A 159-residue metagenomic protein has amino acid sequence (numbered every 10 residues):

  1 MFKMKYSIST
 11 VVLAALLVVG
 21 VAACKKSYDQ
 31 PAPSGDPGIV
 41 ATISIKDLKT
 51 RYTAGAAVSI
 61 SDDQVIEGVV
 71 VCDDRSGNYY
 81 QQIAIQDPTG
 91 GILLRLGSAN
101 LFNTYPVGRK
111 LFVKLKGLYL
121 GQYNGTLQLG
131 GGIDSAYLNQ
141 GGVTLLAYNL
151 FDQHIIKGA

Functional and structural regions predicted by a protein language model:
F2-V12: Bacterial N-terminal signal peptides that target proteins for export
V19-A23: C-terminal motif of bacterial Sec signal peptides marking the signal peptidase cleavage site
K25-Y80, A84-A159: OB-fold nucleic-acid-binding modules
